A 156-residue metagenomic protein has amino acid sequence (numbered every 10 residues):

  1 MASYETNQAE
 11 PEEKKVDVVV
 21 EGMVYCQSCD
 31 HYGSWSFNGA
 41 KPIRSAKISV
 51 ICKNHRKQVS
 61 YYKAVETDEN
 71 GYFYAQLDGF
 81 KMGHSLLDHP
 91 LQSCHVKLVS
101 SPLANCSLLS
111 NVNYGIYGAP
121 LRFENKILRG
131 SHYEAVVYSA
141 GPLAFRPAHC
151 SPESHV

Functional and structural regions predicted by a protein language model:
M1-A119: Beta-strand-dominated extracellular/periplasmic modules and repeats in secreted or surface-exposed proteins
S36, G118-L121, Y133, A144: Polar low-complexity intrinsically disordered regions enriched in Ser/Thr and small residues
I48, K126, A148-C150: Short capping/connector residues at structural and topological boundaries
S93-H95, P120-N125, A140-P142: Short, surface-exposed, charge-dense and proline/glycine-enriched linear segments
L98-P102, K126-Y133: Hydrophobic transmembrane alpha-helix bundles
Y114-G130: Conserved beta-structured recognition patch
Y133-V156: C-terminal helix/juxtamembrane-tail motif
